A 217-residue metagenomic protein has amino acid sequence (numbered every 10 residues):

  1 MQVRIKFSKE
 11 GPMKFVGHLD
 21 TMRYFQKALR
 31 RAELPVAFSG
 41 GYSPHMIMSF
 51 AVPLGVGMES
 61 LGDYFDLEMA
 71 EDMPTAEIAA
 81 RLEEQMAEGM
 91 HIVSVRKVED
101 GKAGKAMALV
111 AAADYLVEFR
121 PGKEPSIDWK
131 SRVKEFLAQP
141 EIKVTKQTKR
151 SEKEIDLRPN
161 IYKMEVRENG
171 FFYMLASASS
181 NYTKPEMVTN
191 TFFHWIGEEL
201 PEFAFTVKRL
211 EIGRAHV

Functional and structural regions predicted by a protein language model:
K6-S8, P12, V16, D20: Extended, well-folded interaction surfaces typified by the phenylalanyl-tRNA synthetase beta subunit core
F7-K9, L67-M73, V117-K123, Y173-S177: Short beta-strand-to-loop capping motifs
A37-M69: Short, charge-patterned binding micro-sites
L61-L116: Ordered, amphipathic secondary-structure segments that act as subunit-interaction surfaces in large macromolecular
E77-M86, D128-L137, V188-T189: Short amphipathic alpha-helices in soluble, non-transmembrane regions that often serve as interface/regulatory elements
K102-P121, P159-K163, R214-H216: Short, low-order "capping/linker" segments at domain edges
K134-H216: Core RNA-modification/binding signature centered on pseudouridine synthases
